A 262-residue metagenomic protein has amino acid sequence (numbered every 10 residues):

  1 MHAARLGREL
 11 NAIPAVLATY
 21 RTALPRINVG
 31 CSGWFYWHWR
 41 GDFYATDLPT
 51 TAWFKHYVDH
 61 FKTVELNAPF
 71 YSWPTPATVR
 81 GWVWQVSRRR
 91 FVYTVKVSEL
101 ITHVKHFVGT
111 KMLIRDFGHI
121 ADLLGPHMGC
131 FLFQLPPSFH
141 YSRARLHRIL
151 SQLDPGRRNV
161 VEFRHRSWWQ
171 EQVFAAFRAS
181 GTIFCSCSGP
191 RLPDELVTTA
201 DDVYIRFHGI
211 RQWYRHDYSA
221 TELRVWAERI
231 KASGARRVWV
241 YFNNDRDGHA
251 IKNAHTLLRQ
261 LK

Functional and structural regions predicted by a protein language model:
M1-K262: Residues lining hydrophobic/aromatic ligand-binding pockets adjacent to catalytic sites
